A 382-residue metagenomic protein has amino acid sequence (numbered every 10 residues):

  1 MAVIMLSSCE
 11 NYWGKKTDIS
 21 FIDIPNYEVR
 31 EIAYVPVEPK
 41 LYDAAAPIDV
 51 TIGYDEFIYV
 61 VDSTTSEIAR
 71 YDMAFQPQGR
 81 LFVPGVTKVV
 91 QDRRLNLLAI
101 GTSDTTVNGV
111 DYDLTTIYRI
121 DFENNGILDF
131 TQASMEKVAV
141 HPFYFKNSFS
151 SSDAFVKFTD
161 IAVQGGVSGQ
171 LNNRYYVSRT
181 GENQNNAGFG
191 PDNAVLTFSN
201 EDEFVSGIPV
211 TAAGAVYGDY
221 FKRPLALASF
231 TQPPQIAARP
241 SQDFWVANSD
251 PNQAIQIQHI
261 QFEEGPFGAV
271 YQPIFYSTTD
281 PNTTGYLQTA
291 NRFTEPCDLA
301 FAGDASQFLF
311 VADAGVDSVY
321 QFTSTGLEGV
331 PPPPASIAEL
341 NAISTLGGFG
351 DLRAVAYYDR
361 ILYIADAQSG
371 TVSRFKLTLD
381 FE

Functional and structural regions predicted by a protein language model:
A2-L41, E382: Bacterial Sec-dependent N-terminal signal peptides
P36-E67: Beta-strand-rich domains and repeat architectures in extracellular enzymes and scaffolds, especially beta-propellers
V50, V89, I161, L227-A228 (+3 more regions): Hydrophobic core register within WD40 beta-propeller blades
F57-V61, N96-A99, T106-V107, S168-S178 (+4 more regions): Conserved beta-propeller blade signature
A74-D111: Blade-loop segments of beta-propeller domains
R119-Q132, A187, V195-I208, I257-F275 (+2 more regions): Short loop/turn segments immediately following beta-strands, especially the blade-tip and inter-blade linker loops
T284-E295, E328-A356: Conserved blade-ending motifs and adjacent loop-strand segments that build the rim/top face of beta-propeller domains
G347-E382: Blade-level signature of beta-propeller repeat domains, shared across WD40, Kelch, NHL, RCC1 and BNR/Asp-box propellers
